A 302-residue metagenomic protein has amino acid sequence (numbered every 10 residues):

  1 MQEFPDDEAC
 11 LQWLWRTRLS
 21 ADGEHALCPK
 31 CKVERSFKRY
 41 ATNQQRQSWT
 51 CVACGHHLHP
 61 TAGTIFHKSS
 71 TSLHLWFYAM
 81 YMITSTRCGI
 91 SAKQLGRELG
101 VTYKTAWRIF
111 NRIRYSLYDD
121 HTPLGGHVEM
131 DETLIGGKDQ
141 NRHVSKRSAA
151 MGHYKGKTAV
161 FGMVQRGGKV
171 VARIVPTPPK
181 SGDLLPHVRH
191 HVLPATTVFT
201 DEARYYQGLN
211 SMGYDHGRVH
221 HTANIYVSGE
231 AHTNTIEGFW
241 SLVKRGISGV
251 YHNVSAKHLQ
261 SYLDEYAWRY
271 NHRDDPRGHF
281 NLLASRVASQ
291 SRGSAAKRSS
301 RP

Functional and structural regions predicted by a protein language model:
M1-P302: Residue-level recognition of single "structural anchor" positions that define or cap local secondary structure
